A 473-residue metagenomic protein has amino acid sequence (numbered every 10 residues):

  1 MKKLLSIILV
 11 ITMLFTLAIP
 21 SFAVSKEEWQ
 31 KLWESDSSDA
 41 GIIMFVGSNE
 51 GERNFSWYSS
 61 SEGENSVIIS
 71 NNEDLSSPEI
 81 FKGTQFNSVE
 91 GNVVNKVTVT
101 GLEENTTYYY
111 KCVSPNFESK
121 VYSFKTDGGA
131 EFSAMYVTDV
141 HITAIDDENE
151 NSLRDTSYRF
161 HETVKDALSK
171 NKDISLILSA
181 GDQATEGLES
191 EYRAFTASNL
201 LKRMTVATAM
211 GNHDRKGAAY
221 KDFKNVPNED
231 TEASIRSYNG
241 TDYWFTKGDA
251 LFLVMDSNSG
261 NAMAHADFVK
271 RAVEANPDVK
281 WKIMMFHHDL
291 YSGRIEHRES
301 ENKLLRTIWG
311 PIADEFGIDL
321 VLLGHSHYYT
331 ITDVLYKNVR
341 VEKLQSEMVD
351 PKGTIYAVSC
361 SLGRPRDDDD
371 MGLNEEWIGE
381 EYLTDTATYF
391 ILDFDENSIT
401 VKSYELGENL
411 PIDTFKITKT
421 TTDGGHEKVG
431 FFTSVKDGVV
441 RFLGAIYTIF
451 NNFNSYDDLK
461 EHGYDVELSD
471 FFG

Functional and structural regions predicted by a protein language model:
M1-I8: Positively charged n-region of N-terminal signal peptides that target proteins for export
S6, T16-D147, K170, D395-F442 (+3 more regions): Acidic, histidine-bearing metal-coordination/catalytic regions of metal-dependent phosphoesterases
L75, I80-E90, Y136-E162, G217 (+3 more regions): Acidic/histidine-rich helix-loop elements that form or flank divalent-metal/phosphate-binding sites at the catalytic
V93-T98, T107-G128, D147-N149, E189-D278 (+3 more regions): Extended active-site neighborhood of metal-dependent phosphoesterases/phosphodiesterases
M135-T138, L176-D182, E186, V206-N212 (+4 more regions): Active-site neighborhood of phospho(di)ester-bond hydrolases with catalytic His/Asp-centered motifs
E150-S152, V279-V321: Active-site-proximal segments of metal-dependent phosphoesterases and phosphodiesterases across multiple
T156-G217, E315: Core catalytic region of metal-dependent phosphoesterases/phosphodiesterases, especially metallo-beta-lactamase-like
L251, F286, I378, Y382-D413: Extracellular low-complexity, Gly/Ser/Thr-rich intrinsically disordered linkers and protease-sensitive activation/hinge
